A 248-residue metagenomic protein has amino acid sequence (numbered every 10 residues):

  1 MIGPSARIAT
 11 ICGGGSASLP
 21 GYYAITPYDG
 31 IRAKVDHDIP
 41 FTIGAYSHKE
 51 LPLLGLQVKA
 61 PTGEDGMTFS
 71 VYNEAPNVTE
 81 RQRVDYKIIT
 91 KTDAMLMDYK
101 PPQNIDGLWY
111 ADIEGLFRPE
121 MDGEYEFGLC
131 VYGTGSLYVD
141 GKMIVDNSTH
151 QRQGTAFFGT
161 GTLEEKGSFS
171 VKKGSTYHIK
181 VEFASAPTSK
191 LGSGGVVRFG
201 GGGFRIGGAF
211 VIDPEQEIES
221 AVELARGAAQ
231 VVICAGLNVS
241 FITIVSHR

Functional and structural regions predicted by a protein language model:
M1-R248: C-terminal non-catalytic regions of proteins with extracellular/luminal or membrane-system context
